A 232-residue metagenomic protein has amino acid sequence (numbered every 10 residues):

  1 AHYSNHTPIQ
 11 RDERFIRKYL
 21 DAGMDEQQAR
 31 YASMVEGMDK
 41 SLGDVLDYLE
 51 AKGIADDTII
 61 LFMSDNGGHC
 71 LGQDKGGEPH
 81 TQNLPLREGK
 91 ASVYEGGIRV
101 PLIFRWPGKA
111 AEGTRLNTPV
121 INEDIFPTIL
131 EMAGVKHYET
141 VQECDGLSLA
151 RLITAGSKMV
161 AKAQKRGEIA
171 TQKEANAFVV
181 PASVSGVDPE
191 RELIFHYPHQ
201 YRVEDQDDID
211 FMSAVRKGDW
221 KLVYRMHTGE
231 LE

Functional and structural regions predicted by a protein language model:
A1, R99-I103, A214, K221-V223: Residues embedded in well-ordered beta-strands
A1, V35, L42, L49 (+4 more regions): Beta-strand elements within well-structured catalytic alpha/beta cores of enzymes that handle phosphate/sulfate esters
A1-R30, H69-G76: Active-site His/acidic residue clusters
H2, W106, Y197: Residues immediately flanking
T7-R11, D47-K109, I121: Histidine-centered active-site microenvironments of extracellular/periplasmic hydrolases and transferases
I16-T58: A long, amphipathic alpha-helix that forms part of the scaffold/cap immediately adjacent to metal-dependent active
H69-V93, A110-T114, T118, E123-L231: C-terminal cap/loop subdomain of S1 sulfatases and analogous C-terminal strand-loop tails that border
